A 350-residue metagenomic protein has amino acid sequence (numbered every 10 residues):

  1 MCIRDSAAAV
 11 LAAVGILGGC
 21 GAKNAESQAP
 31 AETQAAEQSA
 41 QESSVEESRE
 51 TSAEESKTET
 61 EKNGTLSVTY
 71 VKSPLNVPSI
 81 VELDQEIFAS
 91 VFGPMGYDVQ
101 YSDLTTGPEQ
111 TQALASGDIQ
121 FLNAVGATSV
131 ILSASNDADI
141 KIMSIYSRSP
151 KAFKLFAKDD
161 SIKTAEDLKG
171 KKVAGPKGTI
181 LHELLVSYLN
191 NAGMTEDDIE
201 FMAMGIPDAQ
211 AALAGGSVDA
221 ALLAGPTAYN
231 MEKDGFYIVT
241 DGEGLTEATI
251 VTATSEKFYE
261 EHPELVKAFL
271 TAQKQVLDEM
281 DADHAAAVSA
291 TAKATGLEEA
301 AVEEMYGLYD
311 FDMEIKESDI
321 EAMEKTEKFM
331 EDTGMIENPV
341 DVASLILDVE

Functional and structural regions predicted by a protein language model:
M1-S6: Conserved small/polar residues in nucleotide/adenosyl-binding loops
L17-Q41, V45-R49: Bacterial lipoprotein signal-peptidase II cleavage site
T60-E61, T65-D84: Extracytoplasmic "Venus flytrap"
S73, E261-M335: Secondary-structure end/capping motifs
N76-E82, S102-D139, K151-A165, E183 (+2 more regions): Pocket-flanking alpha-helical
V81-Y97, H182-E200, E232-K233, S289: Ligand-binding cleft/hinge of the Venus flytrap
T128, E200-A292: Pocket-lining segment of extracytoplasmic ligand-binding domains
A157-K172, E260-E264: Flexible hinge/capping segments at coil-to-helix
